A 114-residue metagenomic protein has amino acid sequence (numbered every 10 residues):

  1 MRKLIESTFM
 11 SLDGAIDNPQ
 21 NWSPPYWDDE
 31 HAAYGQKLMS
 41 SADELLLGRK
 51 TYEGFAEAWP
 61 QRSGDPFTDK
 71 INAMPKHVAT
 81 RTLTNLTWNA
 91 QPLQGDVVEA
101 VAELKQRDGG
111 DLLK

Functional and structural regions predicted by a protein language model:
M1-L113: Portal/gating segments that form or line small-molecule/metal binding sites
